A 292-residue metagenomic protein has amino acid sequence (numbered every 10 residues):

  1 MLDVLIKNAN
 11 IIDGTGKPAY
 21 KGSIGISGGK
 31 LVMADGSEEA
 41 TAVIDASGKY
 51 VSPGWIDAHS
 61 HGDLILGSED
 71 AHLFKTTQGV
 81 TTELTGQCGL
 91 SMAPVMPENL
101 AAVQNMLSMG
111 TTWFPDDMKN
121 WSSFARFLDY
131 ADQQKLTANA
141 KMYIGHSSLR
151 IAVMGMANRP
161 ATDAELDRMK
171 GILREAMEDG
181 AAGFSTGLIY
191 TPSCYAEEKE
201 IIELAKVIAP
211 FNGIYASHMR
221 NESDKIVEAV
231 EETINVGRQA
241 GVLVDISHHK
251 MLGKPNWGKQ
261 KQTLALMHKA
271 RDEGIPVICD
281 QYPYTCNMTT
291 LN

Functional and structural regions predicted by a protein language model:
M1-L5, N10-G54: Histidine-rich, glycine-flanked metal-binding segment
L5, G25, D57, L84 (+5 more regions): Structured core elements
A9, I24, G29, G48 (+6 more regions): Divalent metal-coordination and catalytic microenvironments
K49, H61-L64, C88-S91, N221-S223 (+2 more regions): Acidic, glycine-rich active-site loops and adjacent beta-strand->loop/helix elements that engage anionic groups
Y50-F74: Di-metal (Zn2+ and/or Mg2+/Mn2+) metal-binding site signature of metallo-dependent hydrolases with the MBL/beta-CASP
S52-H59, T85-Q87, I214-M219, S247-H248: Active-site neighborhood of phospho(di)ester-bond hydrolases with catalytic His/Asp-centered motifs
S68-A182, I275-V277: Divalent-metal coordination cores built from histidine and acidic residues
R126-F127, D132-K135, P160-T186, P192-N292: Histidine/acidic residue-rich metal-binding segments in metalloenzymes
